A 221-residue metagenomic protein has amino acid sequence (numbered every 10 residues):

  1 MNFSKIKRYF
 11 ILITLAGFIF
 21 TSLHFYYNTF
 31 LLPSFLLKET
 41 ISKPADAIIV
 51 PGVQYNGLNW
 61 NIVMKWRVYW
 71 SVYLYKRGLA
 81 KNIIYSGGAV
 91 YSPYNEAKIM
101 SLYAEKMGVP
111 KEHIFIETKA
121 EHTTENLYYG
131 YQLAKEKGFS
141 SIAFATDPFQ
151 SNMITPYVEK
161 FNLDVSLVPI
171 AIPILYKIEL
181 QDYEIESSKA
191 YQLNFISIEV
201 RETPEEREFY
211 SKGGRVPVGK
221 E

Functional and structural regions predicted by a protein language model:
M1-K43: N-terminal membrane-anchoring alpha-helices
I19-F20, Y176, E184, T203: Short linear sequence motifs
F25-A190: A structural signal for short, hydrophobic/glycine-enriched beta-strand patches
Q181-E221: A structured, mid-to-C-terminal "fold-capping" secondary-structure block
